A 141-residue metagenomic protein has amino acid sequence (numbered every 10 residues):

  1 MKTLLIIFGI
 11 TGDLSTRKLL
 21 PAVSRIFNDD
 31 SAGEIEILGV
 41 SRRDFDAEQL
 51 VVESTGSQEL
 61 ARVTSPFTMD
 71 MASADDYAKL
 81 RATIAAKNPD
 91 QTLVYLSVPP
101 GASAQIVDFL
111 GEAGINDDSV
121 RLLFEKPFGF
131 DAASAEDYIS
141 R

Functional and structural regions predicted by a protein language model:
M1-L4: Extreme N-terminal starter segment of soluble prokaryotic enzymes
F8-T11: N-terminal Rossmann NAD(P)H-binding glycine-rich loop of SDR-like oxidoreductase domains
D13-D30: Histidine-anchored nucleotide/phosphate-binding helix
K18-A22, L50-S54, K79, Q105-F109 (+1 more regions): Alpha-helical scaffold elements adjacent to nucleotide-binding pockets in ATP/GTP-utilizing enzyme cores
N28-A32, A86-K87, A113-D118: Short, conserved loop/helix-junction motifs that constitute active-site signature segments in enzyme catalytic cores
S31-S65: Glycine-rich phosphate-binding loop and adjoining beta1-alpha1-beta2 segment of Rossmann-like nucleotide-binding folds
V63-Q105: Rossmann-like NAD(P)-binding element
P100-L122, F128-R141: Rossmann-fold NAD(P)-binding glycine/threonine-rich loop
